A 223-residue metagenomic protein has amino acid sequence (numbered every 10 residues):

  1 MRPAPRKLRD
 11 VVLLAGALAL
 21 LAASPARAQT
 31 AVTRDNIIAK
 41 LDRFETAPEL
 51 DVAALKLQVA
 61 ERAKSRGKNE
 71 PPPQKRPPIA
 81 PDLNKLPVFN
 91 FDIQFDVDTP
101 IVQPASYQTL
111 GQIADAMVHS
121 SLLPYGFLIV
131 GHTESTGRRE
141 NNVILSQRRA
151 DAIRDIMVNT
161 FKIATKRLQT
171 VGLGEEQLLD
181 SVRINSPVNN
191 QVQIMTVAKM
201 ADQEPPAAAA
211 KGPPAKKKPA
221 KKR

Functional and structural regions predicted by a protein language model:
R2-A15, A19-N84, K218-R223: N-terminal targeting leaders that direct proteins to extracytoplasmic destinations
I38, K56, D92, T99 (+5 more regions): Extracytoplasmic/secreted envelope proteins and their assembly/folding machinery, especially bacterial periplasmic
F44, R62, I113-S120, I153-T160 (+1 more regions): Structured segments of extracytoplasmic/periplasmic soluble domains in secreted or envelope-associated proteins
L57-D96, P104-Q108, V118, M195-K199: Eukaryote-specific, low-hydrophobicity, charge-rich regions
N84, F95-V130, V158-N159, D202 (+2 more regions): Periplasmic peptidoglycan-binding/anchoring modules of Gram-negative envelope and division proteins
P87-I93, D98, L123-Y125, A164-K166 (+1 more regions): Envelope-exposed proteins and targeting segments
V88, T99-Y107, S120-L122, V143-A150 (+1 more regions): Solvent-exposed, acidic/flexible segments
H132-R223: Periplasmic OmpA-like peptidoglycan-binding domain that tethers envelope proteins to the cell wall
